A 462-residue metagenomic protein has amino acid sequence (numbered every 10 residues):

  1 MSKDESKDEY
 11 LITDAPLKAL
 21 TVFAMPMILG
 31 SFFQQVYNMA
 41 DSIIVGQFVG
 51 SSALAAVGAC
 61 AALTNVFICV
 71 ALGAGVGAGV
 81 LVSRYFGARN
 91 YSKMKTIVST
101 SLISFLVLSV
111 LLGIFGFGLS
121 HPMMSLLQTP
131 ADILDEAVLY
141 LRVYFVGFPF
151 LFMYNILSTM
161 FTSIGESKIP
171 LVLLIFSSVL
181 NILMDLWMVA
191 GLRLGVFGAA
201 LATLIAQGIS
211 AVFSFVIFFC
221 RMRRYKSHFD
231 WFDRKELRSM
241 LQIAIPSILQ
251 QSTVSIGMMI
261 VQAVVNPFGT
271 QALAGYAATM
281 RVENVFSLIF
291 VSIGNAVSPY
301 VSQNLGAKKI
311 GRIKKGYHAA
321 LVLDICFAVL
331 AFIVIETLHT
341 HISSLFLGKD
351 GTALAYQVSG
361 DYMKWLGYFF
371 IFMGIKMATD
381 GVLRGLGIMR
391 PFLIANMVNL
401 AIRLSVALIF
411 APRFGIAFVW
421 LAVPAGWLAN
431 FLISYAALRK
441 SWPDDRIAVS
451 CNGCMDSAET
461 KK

Functional and structural regions predicted by a protein language model:
M1-A24, V82-G147, G191-I245, V301-Y368 (+1 more regions): Short alpha-helical transmembrane segments in multi-pass integral membrane proteins
I12-F48, A62-G77, L81, L106-G113 (+4 more regions): N-terminal transmembrane alpha-helices
V22, V45-N65, A131-E136, V196-F197 (+5 more regions): Interfacial/gating helices of multi-pass transporter permease domains
V22-D41, V143, S177, A206-S210 (+4 more regions): Transmembrane helical elements of multi-pass membrane transporters/channels
F32, V36-L54, M124-A131, W187-L194 (+6 more regions): Helix-terminus/linker motif at the lipid-water interface of multi-pass membrane proteins
L54-I114, L151-P170, G275-H339, M373-G387 (+1 more regions): Small-residue-rich hydrophobic transmembrane alpha-helices
V66-C69, N181-D185, S210-F215, V285-L288 (+3 more regions): Hydrophobic transmembrane alpha-helices of multi-pass small-molecule transporters
G75, Y144-T162, P170-S178, A199-V212 (+4 more regions): Short runs within selected transmembrane alpha-helices of multi-pass transporters and secretion channels
